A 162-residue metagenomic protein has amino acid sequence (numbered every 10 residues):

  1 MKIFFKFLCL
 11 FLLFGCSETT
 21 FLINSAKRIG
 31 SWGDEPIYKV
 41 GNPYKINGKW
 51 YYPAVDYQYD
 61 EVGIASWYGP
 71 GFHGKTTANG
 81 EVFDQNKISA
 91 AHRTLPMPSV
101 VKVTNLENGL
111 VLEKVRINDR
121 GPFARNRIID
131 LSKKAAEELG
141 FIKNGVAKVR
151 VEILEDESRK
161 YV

Functional and structural regions predicted by a protein language model:
M1-K2, I64: Short linear, low-complexity motifs centered on an aromatic residue
K2-L10: Sec-dependent signal peptide recognition, specifically the positively charged N-region followed immediately by
C16-V162: Secreted/periplasmic proteins
